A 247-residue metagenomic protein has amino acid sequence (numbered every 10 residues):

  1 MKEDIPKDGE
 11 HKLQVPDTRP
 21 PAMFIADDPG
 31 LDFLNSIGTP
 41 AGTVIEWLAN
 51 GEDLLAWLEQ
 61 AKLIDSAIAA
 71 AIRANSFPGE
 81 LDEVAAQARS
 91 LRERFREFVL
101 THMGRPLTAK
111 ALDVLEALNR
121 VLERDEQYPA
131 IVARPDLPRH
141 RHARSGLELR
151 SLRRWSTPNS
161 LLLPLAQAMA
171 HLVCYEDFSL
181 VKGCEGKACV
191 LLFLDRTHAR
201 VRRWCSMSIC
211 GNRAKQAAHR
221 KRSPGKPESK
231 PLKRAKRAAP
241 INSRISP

Functional and structural regions predicted by a protein language model:
M1-L180, E228-P247: Short helix-coil boundary/hinge micro-motifs
S160, S179-K187, R203: Cys/His-enriched microdomains
A168-M169, A188-C189, S206: Short, hydrophobic/aromatic alpha-helical segments in well-folded domains
C174, F193-L194: Active-site beta-strand->loop segment that positions catalytic residues and contacts the acyl thioester
A188-F193, I209, A214: Cys/His-rich microdomains that often coordinate metals
R200-G211: Cysteine-rich micro-motifs
G211-K226: Basic DNA-binding region of bZIP-type proteins
